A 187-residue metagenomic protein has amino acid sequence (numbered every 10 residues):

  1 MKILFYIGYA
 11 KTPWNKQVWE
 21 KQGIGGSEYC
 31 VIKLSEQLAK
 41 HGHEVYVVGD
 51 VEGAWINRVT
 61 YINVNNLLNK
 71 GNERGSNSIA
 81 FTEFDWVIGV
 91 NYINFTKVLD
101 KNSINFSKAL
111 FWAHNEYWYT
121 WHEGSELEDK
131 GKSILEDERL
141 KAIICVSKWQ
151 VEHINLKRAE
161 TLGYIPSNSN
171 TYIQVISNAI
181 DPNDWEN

Functional and structural regions predicted by a protein language model:
M1-D50: N-terminal subdomain of nucleotide-sugar transferases
K2-L4, K108, Y172: Residues that mark the start of a beta-strand
F5-K11, Y92, A113-E116, N178: Short loop/turn segments at strand-loop or loop-helix junctions that form parts of catalytic or ligand-binding pockets
S27-C30, G89-N91, C145-S147, N178: Replace "coordinates the UDP/GDP/TDP-sugar" with "coordinates nucleotide-activated sugar donors
K33, Y46-R139: Extended catalytic core of nucleotide-activated donor transferases of GT-like folds
V51, A179-I180: Conserved short acidic donor-positioning loop in nucleotide-sugar-dependent glycosyltransferases
T96-K97, E138-T171, I180-D184: A short, active-site helix/loop in glycosyltransferases that binds the activated sugar's phosphate group
F111-W112, C145, V175: A short, hydrophobic beta-strand element of the alpha/beta-hydrolase
